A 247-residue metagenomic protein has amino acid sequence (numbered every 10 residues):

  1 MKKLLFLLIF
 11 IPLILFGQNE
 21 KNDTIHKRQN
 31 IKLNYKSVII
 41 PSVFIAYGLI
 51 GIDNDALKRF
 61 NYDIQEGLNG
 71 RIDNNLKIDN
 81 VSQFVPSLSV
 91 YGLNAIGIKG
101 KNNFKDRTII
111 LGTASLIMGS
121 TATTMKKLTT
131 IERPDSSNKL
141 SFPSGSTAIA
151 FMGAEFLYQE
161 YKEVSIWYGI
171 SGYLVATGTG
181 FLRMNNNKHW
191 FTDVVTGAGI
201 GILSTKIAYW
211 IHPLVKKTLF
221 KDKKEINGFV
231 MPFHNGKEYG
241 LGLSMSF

Functional and structural regions predicted by a protein language model:
K3, S89-N94: Long, hydrophobic/aromatic-enriched structural stretches that serve as scaffold segments
L4-I11, G17-I40, K105-D106, M118-F247: Replace "edges of transmembrane helices
Q18-V90, K126-D135: N-terminal transmembrane-helix/juxtamembrane module of multi-pass inner/ER membrane proteins
V43-A46, G92, G97, F156-Y158: Well-ordered alpha-helical scaffold segments within catalytic/enzyme domains
G51-D53, N94-K99: Structural signal for the C-terminal ends of transmembrane alpha-helices and the immediately following loop
N75-I78, T108, G112, S144: Hydrophobic alpha-helical transmembrane segments of multi-pass membrane proteins
S87, Y91, M118-T121: A generic, lipid-embedded transmembrane alpha helix
G97-M118: Interfacial segments of alpha-helical transmembrane regions
